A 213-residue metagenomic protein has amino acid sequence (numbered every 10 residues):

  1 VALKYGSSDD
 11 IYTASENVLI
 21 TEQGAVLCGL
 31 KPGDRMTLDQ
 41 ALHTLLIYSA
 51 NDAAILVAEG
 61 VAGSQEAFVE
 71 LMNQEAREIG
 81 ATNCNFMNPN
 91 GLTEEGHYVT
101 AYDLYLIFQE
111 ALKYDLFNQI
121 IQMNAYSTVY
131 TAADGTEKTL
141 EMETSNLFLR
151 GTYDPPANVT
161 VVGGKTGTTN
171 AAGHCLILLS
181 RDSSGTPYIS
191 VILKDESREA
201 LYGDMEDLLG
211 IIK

Functional and structural regions predicted by a protein language model:
V1-Y102, A111-L112: Active-site-adjacent loops and short helices of periplasmic peptidoglycan-processing enzymes
S64-K213: Penicillin-recognizing serine hydrolase domain
